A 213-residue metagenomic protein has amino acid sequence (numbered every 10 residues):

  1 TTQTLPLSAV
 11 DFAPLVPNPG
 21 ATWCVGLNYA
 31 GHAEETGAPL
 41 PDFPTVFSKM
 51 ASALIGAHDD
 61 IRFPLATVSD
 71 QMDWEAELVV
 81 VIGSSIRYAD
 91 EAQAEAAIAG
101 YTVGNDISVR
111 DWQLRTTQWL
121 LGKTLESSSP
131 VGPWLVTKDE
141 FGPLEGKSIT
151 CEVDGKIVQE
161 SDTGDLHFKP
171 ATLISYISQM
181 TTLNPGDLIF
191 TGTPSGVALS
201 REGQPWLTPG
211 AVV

Functional and structural regions predicted by a protein language model:
T1-P44: N-terminal non-catalytic cap/leader segment that marks the start of a structured domain
A9, H32, P64, R110-V213: Catalytic-pocket segment enriched in acidic/His residues
F12-P14, E34-G37, I61-M72, I86-Q93 (+2 more regions): A generic local secondary-structure boundary/capping motif
G20-W23, F43-T45, D59-I61, V68-L78 (+1 more regions): Generic beta-strand structural signal
P39-F43, D90-T102: Short Gly/aromatic-enriched secondary-structure transition segments
L40-A57, W74, T208-V213: Structural signature of FAD isoalloxazine-binding scaffolds in flavoprotein oxidoreductases
K49-A51, L65, W74-L78, I82-S84 (+3 more regions): Short, structured patches in soluble enzyme cores that scaffold and shape functional sites
